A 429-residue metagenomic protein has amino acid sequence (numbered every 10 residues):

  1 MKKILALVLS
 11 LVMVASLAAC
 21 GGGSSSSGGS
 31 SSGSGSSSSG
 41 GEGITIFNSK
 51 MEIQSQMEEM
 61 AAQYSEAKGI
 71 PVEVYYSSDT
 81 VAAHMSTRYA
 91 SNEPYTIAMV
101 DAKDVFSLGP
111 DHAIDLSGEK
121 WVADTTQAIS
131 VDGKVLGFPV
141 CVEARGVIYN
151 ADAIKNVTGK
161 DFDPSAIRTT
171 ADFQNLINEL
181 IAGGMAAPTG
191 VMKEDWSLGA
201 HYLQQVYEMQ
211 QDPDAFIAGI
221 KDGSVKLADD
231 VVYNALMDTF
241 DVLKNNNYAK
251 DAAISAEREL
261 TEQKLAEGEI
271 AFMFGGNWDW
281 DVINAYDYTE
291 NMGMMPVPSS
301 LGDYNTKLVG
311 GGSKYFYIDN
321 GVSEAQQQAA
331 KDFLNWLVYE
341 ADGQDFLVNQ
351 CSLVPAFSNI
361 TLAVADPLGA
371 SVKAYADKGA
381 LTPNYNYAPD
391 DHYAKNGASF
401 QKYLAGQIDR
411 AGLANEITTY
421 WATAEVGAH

Functional and structural regions predicted by a protein language model:
A6, C20-D104, L301-D303, A325 (+3 more regions): Conserved N-terminal structural module of periplasmic/extracytoplasmic solute-binding proteins
A67, A285-N349: Extracytoplasmic/periplasmic substrate-recognition and gating elements
Y76-H84, R168-D172, A252-A266: Short helix-initiation/N-cap motifs at beta->coil->alpha
V100-D152, Q174-N175, H201, G293-M295: Hinge/lid segment of periplasmic solute-binding proteins
I114-Q127, S165-A166, M209-A235, A285-Y286 (+2 more regions): Short, solvent-exposed loop/beta-turn-alpha elements that line the ligand-binding surface or hinge of extracytoplasmic
F138, R145, D172-S224, I270: Extracytoplasmic/periplasmic solute-binding protein
N175, G219-I254: Glycine-centered hinge/linker elements that transmit conformational signals in sensory and ligand-binding systems
A341-D342, S358-L362, A374-H429: Conserved C-terminal helix/tail region of periplasmic/extracytoplasmic solute-binding proteins
